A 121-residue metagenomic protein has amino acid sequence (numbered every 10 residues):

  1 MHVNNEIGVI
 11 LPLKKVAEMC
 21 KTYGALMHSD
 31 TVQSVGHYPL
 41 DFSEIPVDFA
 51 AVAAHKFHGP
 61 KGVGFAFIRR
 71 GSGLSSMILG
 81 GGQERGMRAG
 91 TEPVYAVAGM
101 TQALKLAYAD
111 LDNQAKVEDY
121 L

Functional and structural regions predicted by a protein language model:
M1-L121: Pyridoxal 5′-phosphate
